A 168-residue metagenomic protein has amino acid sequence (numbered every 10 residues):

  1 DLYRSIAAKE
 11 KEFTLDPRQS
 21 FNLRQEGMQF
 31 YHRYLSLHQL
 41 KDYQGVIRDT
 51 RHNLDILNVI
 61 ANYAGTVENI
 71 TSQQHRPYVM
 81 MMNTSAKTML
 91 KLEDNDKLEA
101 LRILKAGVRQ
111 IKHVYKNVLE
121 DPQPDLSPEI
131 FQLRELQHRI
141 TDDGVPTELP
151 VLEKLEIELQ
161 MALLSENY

Functional and structural regions predicted by a protein language model:
D1-I60, N95-V114, D121-Q123: N-terminal alpha-helical interaction modules that lie
A7-K11, I60-G65, F131-L136: Short amphipathic alpha-helical segments, especially helix-boundary/capping motifs
L15-R18, N62-Y78, K116-P128: Acidic, Ser/Thr-rich low-complexity linear motifs
N22-S36, R51-L54, N58, Q74-E93 (+2 more regions): Amphipathic alpha-helical repeat scaffolds of TPR domains
L40, D94, M161-S165: Charged, alpha-helical scaffolding/interaction elements associated with membrane systems
V108-L149: Ampipathic, surface-exposed secondary-structure segments
T141-N167: C-terminal accessory/binding modules appended to enzymatic or scaffolding proteins
